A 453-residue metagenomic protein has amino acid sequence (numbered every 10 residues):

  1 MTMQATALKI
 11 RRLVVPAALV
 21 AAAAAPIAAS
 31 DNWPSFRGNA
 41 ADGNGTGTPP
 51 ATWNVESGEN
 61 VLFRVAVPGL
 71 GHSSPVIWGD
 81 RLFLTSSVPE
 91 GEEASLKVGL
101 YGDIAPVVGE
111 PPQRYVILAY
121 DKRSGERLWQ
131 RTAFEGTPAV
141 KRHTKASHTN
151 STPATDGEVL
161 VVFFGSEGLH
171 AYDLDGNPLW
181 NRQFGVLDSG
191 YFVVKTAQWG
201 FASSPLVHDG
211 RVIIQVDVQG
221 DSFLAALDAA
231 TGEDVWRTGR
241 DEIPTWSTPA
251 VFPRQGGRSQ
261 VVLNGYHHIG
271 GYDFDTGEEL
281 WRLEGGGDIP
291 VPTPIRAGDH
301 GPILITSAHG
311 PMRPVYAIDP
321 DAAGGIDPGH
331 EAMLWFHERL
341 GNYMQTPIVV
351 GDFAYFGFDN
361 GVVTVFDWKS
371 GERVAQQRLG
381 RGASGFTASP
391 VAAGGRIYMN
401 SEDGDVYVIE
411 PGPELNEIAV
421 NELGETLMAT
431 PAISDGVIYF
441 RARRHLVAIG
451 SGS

Functional and structural regions predicted by a protein language model:
T2-A17: Bacterial N-terminal signal peptides that target proteins for export
A17-I27: Hydrophobic h-region of N-terminal signal peptides that target proteins for export in Gram-negative bacteria
I27-S453: Noncatalytic, solvent-exposed loop/strand surfaces of beta-propeller-type extracellular/periplasmic domains
